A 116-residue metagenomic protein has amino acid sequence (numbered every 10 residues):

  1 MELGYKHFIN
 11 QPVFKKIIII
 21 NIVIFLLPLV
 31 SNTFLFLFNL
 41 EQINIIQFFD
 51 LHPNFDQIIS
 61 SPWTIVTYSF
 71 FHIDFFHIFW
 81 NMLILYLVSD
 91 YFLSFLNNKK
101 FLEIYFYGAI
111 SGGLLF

Functional and structural regions predicted by a protein language model:
M1-F8: Short, Lys/Arg-rich, polar N-terminal cytosolic tail immediately upstream of the first transmembrane signal-anchor
V13-F116: N-terminal TM1-TM2 helical hairpin plus the immediately adjacent luminal interfacial "cap"
